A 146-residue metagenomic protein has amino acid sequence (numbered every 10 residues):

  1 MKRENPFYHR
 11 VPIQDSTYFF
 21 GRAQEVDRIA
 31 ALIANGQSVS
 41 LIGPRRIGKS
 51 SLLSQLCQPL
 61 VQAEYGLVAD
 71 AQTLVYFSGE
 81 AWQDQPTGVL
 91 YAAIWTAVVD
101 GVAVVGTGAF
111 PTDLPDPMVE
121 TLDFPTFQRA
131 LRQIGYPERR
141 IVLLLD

Functional and structural regions predicted by a protein language model:
M1-F20, E25, G108-T112: Conserved adenine-nucleotide phosphate-binding loops and their immediately adjacent elements
A30-G36: Phosphate-binding P-loop
A31, Q58, Q62, T96: Short, well-ordered alpha-helices that flank and scaffold nucleotide-derived cofactor binding pockets
G36, I47, A81-D84: Conserved nucleotide-binding/hydrolysis micro-motifs of P-loop NTPases
L41: Hydrophobic anchor at the beta1->P-loop junction of P-loop NTPases
P44-F77: P-loop NTPase Walker A phosphate-binding motif
L74, G79-A109: Conserved NTP-binding/hydrolysis module of P-loop NTPases
D100-L145: Mid-core helix/loop region of P-loop NTP-binding domains shared across ATPases and GTPases
